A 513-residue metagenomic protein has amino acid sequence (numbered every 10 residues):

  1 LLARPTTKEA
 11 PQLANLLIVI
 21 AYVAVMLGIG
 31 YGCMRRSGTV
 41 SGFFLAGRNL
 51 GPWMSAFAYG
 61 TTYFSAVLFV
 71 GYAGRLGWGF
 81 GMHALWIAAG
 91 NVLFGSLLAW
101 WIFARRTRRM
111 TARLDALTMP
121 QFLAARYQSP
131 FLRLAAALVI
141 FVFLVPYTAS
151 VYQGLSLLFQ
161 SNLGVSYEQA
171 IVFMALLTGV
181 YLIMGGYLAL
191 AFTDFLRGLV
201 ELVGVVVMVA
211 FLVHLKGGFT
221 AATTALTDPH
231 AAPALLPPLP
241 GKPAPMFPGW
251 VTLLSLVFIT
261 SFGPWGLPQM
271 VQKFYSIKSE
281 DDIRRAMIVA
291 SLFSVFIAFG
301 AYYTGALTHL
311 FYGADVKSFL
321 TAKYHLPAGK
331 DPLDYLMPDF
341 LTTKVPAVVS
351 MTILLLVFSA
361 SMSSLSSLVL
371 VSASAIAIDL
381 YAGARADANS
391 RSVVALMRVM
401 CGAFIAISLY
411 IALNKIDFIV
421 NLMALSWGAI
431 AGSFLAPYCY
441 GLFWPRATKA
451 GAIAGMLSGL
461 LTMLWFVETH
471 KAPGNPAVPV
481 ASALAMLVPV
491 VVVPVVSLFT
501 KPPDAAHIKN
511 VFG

Functional and structural regions predicted by a protein language model:
L1-T7, A375, H470-G513: Terminal cytosolic tails of multi-pass membrane transporters, especially the segment immediately following the final
R4-G71, L182-G185, G198, G217: Membrane-interface "cap" regions at the ends of multi-pass membrane proteins
Y31-G32, V67-L76, M82-H83, L144-L158 (+7 more regions): Transmembrane helix-loop junctions in multi-pass membrane proteins
Y31-R36, L144, T148-Y152, Q160-Q169 (+6 more regions): Hydrophobic alpha-helical segments and their helix-loop junctions in multi-pass secondary transporters
F44-D115, F247-G263, M270-Q272, S276-A314 (+2 more regions): Membrane-interface helix-loop-helix modules in multi-pass membrane proteins
I87-L182, L256-G263, S359-S367, M397: Helix-loop-helix module between adjacent transmembrane segments
D115-A124, G186-L196, G266-A298, S364-L368 (+3 more regions): Hydrophobic, small-residue-rich membrane helices and short re-entrant helix-turn-helix hairpins that build
A125-L134, F141, A377-I416: Loop-to-transmembrane helix boundary motifs in multi-pass membrane proteins
